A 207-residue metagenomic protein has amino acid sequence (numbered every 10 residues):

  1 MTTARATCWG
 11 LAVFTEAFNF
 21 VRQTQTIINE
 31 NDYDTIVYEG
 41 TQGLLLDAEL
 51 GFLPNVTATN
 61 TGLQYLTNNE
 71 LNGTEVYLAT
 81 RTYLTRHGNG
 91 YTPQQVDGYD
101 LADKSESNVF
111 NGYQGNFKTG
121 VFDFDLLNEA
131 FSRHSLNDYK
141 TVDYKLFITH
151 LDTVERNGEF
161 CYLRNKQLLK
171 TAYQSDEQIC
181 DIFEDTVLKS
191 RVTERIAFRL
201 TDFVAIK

Functional and structural regions predicted by a protein language model:
M1-K207: Non-transmembrane, aqueous-exposed alpha-helical and coiled segments at domain scale
